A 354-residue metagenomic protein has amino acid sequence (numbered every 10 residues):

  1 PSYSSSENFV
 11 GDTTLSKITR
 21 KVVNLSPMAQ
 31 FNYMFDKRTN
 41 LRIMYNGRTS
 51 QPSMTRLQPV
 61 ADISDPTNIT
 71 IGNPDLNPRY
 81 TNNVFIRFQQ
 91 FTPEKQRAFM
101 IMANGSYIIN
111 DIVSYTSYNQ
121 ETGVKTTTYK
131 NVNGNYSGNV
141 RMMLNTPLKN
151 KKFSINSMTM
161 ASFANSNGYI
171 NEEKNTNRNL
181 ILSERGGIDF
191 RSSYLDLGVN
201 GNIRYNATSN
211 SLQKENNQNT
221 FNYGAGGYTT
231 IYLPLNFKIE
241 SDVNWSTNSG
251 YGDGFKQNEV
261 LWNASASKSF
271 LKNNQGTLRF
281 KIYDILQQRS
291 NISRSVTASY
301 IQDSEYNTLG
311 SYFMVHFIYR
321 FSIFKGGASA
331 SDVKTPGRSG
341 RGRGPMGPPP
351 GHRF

Functional and structural regions predicted by a protein language model:
P1-E7, Y45-Q51, V60-A61, N82 (+8 more regions): Transmembrane beta-strands of outer-membrane beta-barrel pores
P1-L15, V22-M28, N32, N156-F163 (+2 more regions): Surface-exposed extracellular loop regions of Gram-negative outer-membrane beta-barrel proteins
S5-E7, K37-N83, G105-G123, Y283-S299: Surface-exposed extracellular loop regions of Gram-negative outer-membrane beta-barrel proteins, predominantly
A29-Y33, V84-Q90, A103-G105, V140-T146 (+7 more regions): Residues on the lipid-exposed face of transmembrane beta-strands in outer-membrane beta-barrel proteins
R38-L41, E94-A98, I109, L148-I155 (+5 more regions): Repeated loop/turn-to-beta-strand initiation elements of outer-membrane beta-barrel proteins
T49-M100, T127-R141, T146-L148, S304 (+1 more regions): Outer-membrane beta-barrel signature, preferentially recognizing the C-terminal barrel domain of Gram-negative
N77, Q96-D196: Outer membrane beta-barrel strand-and-loop segments of large Gram-negative receptors, especially TonB-dependent
K256, K268-F354: C-terminal beta-signal and adjacent terminal beta-strands/loops of Gram-negative outer-membrane beta-barrel proteins
